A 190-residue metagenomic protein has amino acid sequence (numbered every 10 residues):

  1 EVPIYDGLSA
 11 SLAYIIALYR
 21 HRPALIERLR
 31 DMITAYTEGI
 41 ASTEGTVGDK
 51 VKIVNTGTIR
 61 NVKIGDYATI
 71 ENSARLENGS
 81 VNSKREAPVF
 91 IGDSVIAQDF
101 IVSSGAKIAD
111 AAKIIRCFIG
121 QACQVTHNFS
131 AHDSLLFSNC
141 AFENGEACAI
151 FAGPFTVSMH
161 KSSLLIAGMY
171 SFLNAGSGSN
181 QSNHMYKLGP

Functional and structural regions predicted by a protein language model:
E1-G45, D49-K50, Y67: Terminal amphipathic alpha-helical/low-complexity segments used for targeting or macromolecular assembly
E38-P190: Structural signal for interior beta-strand "rungs" in well-ordered beta-sheet cores of soluble enzyme domains
